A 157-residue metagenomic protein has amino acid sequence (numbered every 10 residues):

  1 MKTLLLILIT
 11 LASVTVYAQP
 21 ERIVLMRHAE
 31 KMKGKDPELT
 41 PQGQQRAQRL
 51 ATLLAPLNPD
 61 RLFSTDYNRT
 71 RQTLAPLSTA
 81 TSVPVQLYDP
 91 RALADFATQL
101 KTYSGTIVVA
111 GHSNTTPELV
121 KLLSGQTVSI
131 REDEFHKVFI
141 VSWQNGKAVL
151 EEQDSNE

Functional and structural regions predicted by a protein language model:
T3-S13: Sec-dependent N-terminal signal peptides
V14-A18: Sec/Tat signal peptide C-region and signal peptidase I cleavage site
P20-S104, T115-E157: Active-site-proximal alpha-helix that buttresses catalytic centers in soluble enzyme cores
T106-V108: Noncatalytic modules at the cell exterior or secretory-pathway interfaces, chiefly beta-strand-rich lectin/adhesion
A110-H112: Short beta-strand segments
